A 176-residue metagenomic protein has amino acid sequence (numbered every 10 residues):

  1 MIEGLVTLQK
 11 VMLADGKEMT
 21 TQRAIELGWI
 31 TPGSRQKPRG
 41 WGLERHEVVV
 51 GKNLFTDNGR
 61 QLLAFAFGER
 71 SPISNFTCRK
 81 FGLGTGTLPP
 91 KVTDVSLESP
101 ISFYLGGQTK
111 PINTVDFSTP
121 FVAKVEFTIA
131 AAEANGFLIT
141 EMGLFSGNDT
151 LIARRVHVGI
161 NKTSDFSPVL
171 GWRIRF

Functional and structural regions predicted by a protein language model:
M1-I139, G147-F176: Small cysteine-rich, disulfide-bonded extracellular modules of the LU/uPAR three-finger superfamily and closely related
